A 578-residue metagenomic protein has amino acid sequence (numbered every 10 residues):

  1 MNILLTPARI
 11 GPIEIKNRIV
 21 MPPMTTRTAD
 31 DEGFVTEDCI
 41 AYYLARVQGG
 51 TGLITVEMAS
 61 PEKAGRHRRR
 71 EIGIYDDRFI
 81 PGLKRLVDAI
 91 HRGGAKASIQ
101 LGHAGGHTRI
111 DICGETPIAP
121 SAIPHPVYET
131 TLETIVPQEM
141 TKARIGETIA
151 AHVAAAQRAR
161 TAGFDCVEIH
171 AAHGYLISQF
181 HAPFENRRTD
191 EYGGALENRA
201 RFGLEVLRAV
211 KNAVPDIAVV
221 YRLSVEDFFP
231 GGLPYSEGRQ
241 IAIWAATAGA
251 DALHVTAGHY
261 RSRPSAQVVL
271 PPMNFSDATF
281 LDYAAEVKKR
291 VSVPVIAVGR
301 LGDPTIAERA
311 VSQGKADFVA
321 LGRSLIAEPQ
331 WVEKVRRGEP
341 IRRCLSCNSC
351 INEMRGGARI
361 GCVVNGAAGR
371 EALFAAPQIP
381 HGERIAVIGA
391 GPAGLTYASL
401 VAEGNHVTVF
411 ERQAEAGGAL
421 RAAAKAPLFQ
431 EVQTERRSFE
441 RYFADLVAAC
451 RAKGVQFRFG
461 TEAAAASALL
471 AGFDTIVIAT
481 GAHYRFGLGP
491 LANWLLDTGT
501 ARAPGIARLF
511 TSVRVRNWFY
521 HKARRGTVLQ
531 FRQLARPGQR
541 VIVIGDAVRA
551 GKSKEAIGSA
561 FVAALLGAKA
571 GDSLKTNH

Functional and structural regions predicted by a protein language model:
M1-I388, P392, Y397-A402, H406-V407 (+1 more regions): Flavin-dependent oxidoreductase catalytic cores
I296, T408, Q456-G460, I542: General small-molecule cofactor/ligand-binding pocket signal
Q313, C450, L470-A471: A short, aliphatic-rich alpha-helical micro-motif
N365, T475-A547: Glycine-rich beta-alpha-beta "Rossmann" dinucleotide-binding loop(s) and their flanking helix/strand
H381-R384, G460, G538: Phosphate-coordination loops involved in phosphoryl transfer and adenosine-cofactor binding
V387-Q456, F486, L491-V513, W518 (+2 more regions): Beta1-alpha1 glycine-rich phosphate/pyrophosphate-binding loop at the start of Rossmann-like nucleotide-binding domains
R458-L470: A conserved short coil-to-beta-strand element within the FAD-binding core of flavoproteins
I544-H578: A conserved FAD-binding loop/helix module that cradles the flavin
